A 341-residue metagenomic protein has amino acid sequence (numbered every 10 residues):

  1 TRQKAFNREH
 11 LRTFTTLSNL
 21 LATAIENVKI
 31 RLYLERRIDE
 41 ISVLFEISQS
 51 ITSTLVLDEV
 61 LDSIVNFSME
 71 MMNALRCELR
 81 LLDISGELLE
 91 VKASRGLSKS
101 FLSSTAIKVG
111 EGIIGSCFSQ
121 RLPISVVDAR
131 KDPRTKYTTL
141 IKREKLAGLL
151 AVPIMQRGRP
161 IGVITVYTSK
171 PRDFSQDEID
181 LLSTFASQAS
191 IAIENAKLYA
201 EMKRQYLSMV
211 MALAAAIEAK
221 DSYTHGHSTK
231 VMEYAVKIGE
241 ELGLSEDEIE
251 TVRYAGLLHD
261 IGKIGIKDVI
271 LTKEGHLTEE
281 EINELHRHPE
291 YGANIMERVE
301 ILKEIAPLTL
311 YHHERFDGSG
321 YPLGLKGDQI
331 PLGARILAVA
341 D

Functional and structural regions predicted by a protein language model:
T1-R2, R8, L88, K99-L102 (+3 more regions): Signal-transducing coupling segments at domain and membrane junctions
E9, I25-S42, D177, I193-L207: Short alpha-helical interdomain "coupling" segment at the junction between an upstream regulatory sensor module
T15-T23, S183-S190: Allosteric cytosolic regulatory segments
V43-I51, V56-L79, V231-Y234, I238 (+1 more regions): Amphipathic alpha-helical coiled-coil segments that mediate homodimerization and allosteric signal transmission
N66-M69, R76-T105, V109-E111, R130 (+3 more regions): GAF sensory/regulatory domain recognition with acknowledged cross-activation on helical regulatory dimers
E90-K92, K99-K131, N195, N294 (+1 more regions): Regulatory sensory and allosteric helical modules in signal-transduction proteins and certain transcription factors
L122, R130, T138, Q176 (+1 more regions): Metal-dependent catalytic cores of enzymes that make or break cyclic nucleotides and related phosphoester linkages
A147-Q156: A short, aliphatic-rich beta-strand micro-motif
